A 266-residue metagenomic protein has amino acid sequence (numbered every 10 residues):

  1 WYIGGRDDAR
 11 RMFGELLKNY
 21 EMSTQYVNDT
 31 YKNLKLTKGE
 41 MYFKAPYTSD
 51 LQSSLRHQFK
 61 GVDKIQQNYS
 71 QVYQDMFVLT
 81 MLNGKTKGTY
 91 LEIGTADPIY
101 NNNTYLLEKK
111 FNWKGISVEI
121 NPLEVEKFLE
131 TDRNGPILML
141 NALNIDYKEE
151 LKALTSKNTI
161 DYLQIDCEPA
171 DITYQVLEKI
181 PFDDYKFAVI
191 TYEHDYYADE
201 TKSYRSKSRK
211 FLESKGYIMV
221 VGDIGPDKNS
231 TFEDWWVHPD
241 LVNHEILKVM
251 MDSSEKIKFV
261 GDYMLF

Functional and structural regions predicted by a protein language model:
Y20-E21: Alpha-helical junction/boundary sensor with strong preference for TPR arrays
N28-K87, D97-I99: Class I SAM-dependent methyltransferase Rossmann-like catalytic core, especially the SAM/SAH-binding loop
I65-D146: SAM cofactor-binding core of SAM-dependent methyltransferases, primarily the Rossmann-like beta-alpha-beta module
Y105-L106, K110-K114, N158-I165, P169-F266: Conserved acidic-Pro-Pro-aromatic motif
